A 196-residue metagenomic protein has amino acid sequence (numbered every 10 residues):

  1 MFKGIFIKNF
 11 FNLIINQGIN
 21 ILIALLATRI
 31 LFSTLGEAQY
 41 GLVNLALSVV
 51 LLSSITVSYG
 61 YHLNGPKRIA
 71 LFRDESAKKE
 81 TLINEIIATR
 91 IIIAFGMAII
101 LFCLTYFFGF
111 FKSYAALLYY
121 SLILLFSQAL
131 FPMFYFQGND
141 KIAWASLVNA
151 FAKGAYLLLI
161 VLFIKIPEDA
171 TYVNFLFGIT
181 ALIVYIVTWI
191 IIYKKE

Functional and structural regions predicted by a protein language model:
K3, A115, L125-V148: Membrane-interface junctions at transmembrane-helix termini in multi-pass inner-membrane proteins
G4-H62, A98, L157: Signature of the first transmembrane helix
Q17, I21, S48-L51, A94 (+3 more regions): Residue-level recognition of pore/gate-forming positions within transmembrane alpha-helices of multi-pass
G18, L22-L25, V57, L63 (+2 more regions): Alpha-helical transmembrane segments of multi-pass membrane transport and lipid-handling proteins
A24, T28-F32, I55, L101-T105 (+4 more regions): Structural signal for membrane-spanning alpha-helices in multi-pass inner-membrane proteins, emphasizing helix cores
L35-A46, F72-N84, F95-F126, I166-V173: Membrane-interface helix-capping segments at transmembrane helix termini in multi-pass transporters
V57-D74: Helix-loop junctions and terminal segments of transmembrane helices in multi-pass membrane transport/translocation
Y119-L122, S146-F163, P167-K195: Hydrophobic alpha-helical transmembrane segments
